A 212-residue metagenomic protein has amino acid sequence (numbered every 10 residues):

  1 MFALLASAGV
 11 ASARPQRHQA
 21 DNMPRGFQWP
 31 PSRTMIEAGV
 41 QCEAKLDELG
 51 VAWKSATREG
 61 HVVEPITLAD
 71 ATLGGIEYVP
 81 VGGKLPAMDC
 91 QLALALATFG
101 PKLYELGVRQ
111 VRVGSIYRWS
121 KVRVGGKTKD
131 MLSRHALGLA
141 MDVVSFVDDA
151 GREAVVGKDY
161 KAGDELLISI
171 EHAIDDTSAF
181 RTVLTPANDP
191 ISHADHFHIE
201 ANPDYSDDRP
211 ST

Functional and structural regions predicted by a protein language model:
M1-A44, E48-L49, R209-T212: N-terminal secretory targeting signals
A3-L4, E105, V183: Acidic/proline-rich low-complexity IDRs
R14-D21, K54, V63-T67, A97-G100 (+1 more regions): Catalytic cores and adjacent binding grooves of peptidoglycan-active enzymes
N22-G26, V79, G83, Q91 (+2 more regions): General secondary-structure edge motif
W29-V113: Active-site acidic/histidine clusters and adjacent loop/turn architecture that either coordinate catalytic ions
C42, P86-C90, W119, D176 (+1 more regions): Functionally engaged cysteine thiol sites
T72-G74, Y117, A162, Y205: Residues that cap or initiate secondary-structure elements
A87-A95, F99-G114, R118-D148: Mid-length scaffold segments of soluble, non-membrane domains
